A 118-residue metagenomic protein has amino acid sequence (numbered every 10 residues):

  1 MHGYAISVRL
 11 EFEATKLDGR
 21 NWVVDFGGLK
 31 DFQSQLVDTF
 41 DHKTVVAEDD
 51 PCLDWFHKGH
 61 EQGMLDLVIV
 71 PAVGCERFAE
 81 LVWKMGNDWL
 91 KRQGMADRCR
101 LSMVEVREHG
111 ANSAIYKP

Functional and structural regions predicted by a protein language model:
M1-P118: Charge-rich, low-complexity N-terminal segments
